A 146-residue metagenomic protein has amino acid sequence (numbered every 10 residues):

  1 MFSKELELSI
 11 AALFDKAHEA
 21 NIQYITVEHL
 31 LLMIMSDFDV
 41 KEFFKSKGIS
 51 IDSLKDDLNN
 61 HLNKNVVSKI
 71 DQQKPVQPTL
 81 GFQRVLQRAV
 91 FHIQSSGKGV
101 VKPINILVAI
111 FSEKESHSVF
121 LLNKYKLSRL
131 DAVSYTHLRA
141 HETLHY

Functional and structural regions predicted by a protein language model:
M1-R139: Histone-fold recognition with a strong bias for associated Lys/Arg-rich disordered tails
A140-Y146: A short, hydrophobic C-terminal helix/tail in secreted or cell-surface proteins
